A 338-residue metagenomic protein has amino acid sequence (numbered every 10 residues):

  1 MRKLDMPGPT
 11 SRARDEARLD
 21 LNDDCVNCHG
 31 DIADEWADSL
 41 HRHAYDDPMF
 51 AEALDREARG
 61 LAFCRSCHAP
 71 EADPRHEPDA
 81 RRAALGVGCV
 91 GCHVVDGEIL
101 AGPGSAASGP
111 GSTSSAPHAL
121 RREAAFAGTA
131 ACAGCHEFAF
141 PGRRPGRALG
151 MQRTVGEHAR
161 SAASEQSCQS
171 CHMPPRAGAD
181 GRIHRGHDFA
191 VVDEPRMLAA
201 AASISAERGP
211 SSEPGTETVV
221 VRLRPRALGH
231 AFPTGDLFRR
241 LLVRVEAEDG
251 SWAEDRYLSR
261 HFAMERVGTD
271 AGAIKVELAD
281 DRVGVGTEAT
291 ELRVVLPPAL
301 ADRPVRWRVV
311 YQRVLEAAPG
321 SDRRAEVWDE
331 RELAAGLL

Functional and structural regions predicted by a protein language model:
M1-A127, A131-A162: Sequence context of c-type cytochrome heme-c attachment sites
F140, A162-S170, P174-L338: Short, conserved sequence motifs used for protein processing/export or organelle targeting and for catalysis
